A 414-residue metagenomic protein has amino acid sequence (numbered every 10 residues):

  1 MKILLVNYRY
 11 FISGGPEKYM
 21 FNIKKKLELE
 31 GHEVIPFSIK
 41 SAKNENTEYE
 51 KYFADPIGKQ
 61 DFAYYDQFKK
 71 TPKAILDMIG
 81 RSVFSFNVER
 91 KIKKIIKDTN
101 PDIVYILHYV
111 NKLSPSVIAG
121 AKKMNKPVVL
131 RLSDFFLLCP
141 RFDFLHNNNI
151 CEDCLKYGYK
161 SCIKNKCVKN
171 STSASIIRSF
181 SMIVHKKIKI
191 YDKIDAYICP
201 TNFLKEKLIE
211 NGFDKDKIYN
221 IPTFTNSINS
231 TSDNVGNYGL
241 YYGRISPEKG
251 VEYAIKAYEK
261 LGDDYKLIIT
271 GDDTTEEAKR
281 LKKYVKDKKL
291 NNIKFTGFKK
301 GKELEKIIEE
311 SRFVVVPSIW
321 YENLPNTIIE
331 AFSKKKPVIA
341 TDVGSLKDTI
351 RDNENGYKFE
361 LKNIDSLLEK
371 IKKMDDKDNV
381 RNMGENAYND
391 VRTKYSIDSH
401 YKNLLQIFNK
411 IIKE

Functional and structural regions predicted by a protein language model:
M1-N44, E48-Y49, T99, M124-P127 (+1 more regions): N-terminal subdomain of nucleotide-sugar transferases
K18, R244-K260: A conserved mid-protein helix/loop that constitutes part of the nucleotide-sugar donor-binding site
E30-H32, P36-T99, I103: A conserved catalytic-core segment of Leloir-type glycosyltransferases
L137, K156-N229: Donor nucleotide-sugar binding/catalytic pocket of nucleotide-sugar-dependent glycosyltransferases
K279-K302: Nucleotide-activated donor-binding/catalytic signature segment of Leloir-type glycosyltransferases, i.e., the conserved
P337-A340: Short hydrophobic beta-strand element within catalytic cores of glycosyltransferases and related nucleotide-activated
D352-N353, Y357-I364, I371-D378: Conserved acidic donor-binding segment of nucleotide-sugar-dependent glycosyltransferases
S366, N379-K394, H400-Q406: A short, well-ordered alpha-helix in the C-terminal region of glycosyltransferases
